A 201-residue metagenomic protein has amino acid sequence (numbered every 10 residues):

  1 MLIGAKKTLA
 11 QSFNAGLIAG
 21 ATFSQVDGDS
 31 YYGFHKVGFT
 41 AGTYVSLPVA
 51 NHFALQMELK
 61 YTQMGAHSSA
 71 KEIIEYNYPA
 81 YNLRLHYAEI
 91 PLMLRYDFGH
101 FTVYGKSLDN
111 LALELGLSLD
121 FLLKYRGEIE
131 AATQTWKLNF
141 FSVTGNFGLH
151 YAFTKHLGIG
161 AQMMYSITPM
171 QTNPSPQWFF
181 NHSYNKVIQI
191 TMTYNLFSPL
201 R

Functional and structural regions predicted by a protein language model:
K7-F13, V49-H52, G99-N110, S198-R201: Short loop/turn motifs that connect adjacent beta-strands in outer-membrane beta-barrel proteins
K7-Y44, L122, T191-R201: Short glycine/proline- and aromatic-enriched beta-strand/turn motifs that initiate or cap beta-hairpins
Q11-F13, G33-F39, R84-I90, D109 (+2 more regions): Residues that define the transmembrane beta-barrel architecture of outer-membrane proteins
F13-A19, L55-M57, I90, L111-L117 (+2 more regions): Transmembrane beta-strands of outer-membrane beta-barrel proteins
A21-Q25, Y61-G65, F98, L117-L123 (+2 more regions): Transmembrane beta-strands of outer-membrane beta-barrel pores
V26-G33, Q63-H86, L123-F140, P169-S183: Flexible, solvent-exposed loop segments that connect beta-strands
Y32-A80, A152: Glycine- and aromatic-enriched membrane insertion/assembly motifs of diderm outer-membrane and organelle channel
Q63-A70, G145-R201: Predominantly the C-terminal beta-signal and adjacent terminal strand-loop region of outer-membrane beta-barrel
